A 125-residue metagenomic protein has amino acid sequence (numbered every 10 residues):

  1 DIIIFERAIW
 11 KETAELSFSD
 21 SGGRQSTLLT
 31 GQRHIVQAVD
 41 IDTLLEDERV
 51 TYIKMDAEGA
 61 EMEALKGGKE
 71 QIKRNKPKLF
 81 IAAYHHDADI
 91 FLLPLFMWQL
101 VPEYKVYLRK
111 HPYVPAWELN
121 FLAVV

Functional and structural regions predicted by a protein language model:
D1-V125: Phosphate/nucleotide-binding beta-alpha loop and adjacent structural elements of enzyme active sites
